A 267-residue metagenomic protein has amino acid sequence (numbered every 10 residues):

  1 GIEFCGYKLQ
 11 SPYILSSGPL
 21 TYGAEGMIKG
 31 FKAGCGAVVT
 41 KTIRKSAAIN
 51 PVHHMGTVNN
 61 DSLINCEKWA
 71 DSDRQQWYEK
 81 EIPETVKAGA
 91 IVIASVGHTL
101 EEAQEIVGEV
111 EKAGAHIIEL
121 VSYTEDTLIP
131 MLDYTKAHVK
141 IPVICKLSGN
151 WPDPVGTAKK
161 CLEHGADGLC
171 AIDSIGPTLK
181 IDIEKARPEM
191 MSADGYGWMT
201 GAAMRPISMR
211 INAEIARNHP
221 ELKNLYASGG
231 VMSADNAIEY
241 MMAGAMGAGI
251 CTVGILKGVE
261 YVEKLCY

Functional and structural regions predicted by a protein language model:
G1-S16, W77-T85: N-terminal amphipathic alpha-helix/helix-capping segment at the start of soluble metabolic enzymes
Y13-S17, G36-K41, V92-V96, I118-L120 (+4 more regions): Hydrophobic faces of well-ordered beta-strands that scaffold small-molecule active sites in alpha/beta enzyme cores
A24-G30, A103-K112, W151-H164, A213-E221 (+1 more regions): Catalytic cores of alpha/beta
E25, A48-H54, R74-E81, L100-E102 (+6 more regions): Active-site-adjacent beta->alpha loops and helix N-cap segments on the catalytic face of soluble alpha/beta enzymes
K29-K45, V110-I117: Catalytic domains of carbohydrate-active enzymes, especially glycoside hydrolases
T40-S46, I117-T124, G168-L179, G230-V231 (+1 more regions): Glycine-rich phosphate-binding active-site loops on the catalytic face of alpha/beta enzymes
H54-D126: Active-site beta->alpha loop and helix N-cap motifs at the rims of alpha/beta catalytic domains
S62-E67, L120-D126, L162-E221: Glycine/Thr-rich beta-alpha phosphate-binding loop at enzyme active sites
